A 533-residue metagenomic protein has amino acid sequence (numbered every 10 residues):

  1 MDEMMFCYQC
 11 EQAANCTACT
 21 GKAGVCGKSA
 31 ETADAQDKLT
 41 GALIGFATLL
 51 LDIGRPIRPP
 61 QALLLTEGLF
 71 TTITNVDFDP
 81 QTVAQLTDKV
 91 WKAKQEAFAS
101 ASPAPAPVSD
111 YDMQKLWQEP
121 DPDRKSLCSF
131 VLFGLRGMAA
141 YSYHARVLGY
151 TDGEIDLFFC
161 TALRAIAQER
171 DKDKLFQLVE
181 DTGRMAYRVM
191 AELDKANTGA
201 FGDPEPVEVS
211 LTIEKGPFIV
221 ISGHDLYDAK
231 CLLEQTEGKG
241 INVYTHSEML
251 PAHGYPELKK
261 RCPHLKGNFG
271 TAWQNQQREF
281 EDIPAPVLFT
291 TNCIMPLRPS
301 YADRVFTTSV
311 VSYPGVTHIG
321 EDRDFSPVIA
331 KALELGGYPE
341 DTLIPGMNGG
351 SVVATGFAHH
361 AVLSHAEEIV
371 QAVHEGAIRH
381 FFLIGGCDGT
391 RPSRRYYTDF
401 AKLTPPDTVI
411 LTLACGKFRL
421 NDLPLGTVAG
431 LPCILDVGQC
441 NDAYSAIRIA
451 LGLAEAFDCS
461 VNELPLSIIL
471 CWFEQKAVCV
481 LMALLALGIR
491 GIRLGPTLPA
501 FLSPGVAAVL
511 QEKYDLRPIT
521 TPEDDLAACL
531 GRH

Functional and structural regions predicted by a protein language model:
D2-T32, Q36-K38, I44-G45, R55 (+1 more regions): Anaerobic metallocofactor- and corrinoid-dependent redox/one-carbon enzyme cores, especially those from methanogenesis
I44-A200: Electropositive, gly/pro-rich neighborhoods at or near active sites that engage anionic ligands
